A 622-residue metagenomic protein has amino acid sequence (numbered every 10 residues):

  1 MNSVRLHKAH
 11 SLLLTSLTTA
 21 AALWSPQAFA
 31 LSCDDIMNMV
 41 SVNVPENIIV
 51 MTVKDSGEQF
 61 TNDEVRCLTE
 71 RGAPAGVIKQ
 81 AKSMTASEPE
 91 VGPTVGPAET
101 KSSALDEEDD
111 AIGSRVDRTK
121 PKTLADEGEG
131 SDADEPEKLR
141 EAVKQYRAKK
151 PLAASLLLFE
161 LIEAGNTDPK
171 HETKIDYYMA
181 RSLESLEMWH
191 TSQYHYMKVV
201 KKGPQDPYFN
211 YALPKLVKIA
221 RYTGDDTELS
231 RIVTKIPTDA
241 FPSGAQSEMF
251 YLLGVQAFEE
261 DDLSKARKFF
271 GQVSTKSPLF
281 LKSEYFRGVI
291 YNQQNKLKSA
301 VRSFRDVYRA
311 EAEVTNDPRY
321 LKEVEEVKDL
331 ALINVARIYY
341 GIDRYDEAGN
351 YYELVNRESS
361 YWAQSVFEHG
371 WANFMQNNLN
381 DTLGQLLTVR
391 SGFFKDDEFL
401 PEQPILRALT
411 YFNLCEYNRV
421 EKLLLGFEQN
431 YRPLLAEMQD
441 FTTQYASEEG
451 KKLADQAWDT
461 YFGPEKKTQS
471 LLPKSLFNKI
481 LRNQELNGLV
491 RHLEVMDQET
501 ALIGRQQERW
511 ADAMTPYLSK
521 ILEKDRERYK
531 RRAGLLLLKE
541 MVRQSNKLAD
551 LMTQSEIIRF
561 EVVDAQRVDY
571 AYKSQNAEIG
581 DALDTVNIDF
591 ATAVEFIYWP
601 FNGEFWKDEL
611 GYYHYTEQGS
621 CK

Functional and structural regions predicted by a protein language model:
F29-A104: General marker for long, soluble alpha-helical cores
K101-E135, K150-E160, E187-T191, H195 (+9 more regions): Extracytoplasmic/secretory-pathway proteins
E129-G130, E163-E172, V199-Y211, D226 (+7 more regions): Short solvent-exposed coil/turn linkers within tandem alpha-helical repeat scaffolds
A133-E160, Q246-E260, G341-I342: Alpha-helical segment of the N-proximal tetratricopeptide repeat
R140, Y178, K215, A245-L252 (+7 more regions): "A position-specific structural signal for the A-helix of alpha-solenoid helical repeats
